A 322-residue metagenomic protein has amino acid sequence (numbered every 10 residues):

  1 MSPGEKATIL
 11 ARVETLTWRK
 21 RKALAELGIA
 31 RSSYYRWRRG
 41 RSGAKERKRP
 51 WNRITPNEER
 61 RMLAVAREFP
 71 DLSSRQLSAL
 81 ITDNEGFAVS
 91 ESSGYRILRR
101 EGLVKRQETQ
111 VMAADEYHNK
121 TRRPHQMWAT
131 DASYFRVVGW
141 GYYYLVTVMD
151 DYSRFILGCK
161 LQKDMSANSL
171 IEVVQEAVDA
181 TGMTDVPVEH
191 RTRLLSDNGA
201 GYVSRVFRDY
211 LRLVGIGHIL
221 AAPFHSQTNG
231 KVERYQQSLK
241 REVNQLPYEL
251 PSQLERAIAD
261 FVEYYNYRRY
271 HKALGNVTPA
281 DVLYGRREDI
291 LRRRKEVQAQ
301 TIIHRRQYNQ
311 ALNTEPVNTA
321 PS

Functional and structural regions predicted by a protein language model:
M1-R47, N52-E68: Residue-centric detector for conserved, function-critical "anchor" positions in compact interaction modules
E5, E58-E59, S73, P187 (+1 more regions): N-terminal alpha-helical segment
A11, K22, A79, R96 (+3 more regions): Surface-exposed charge patches
T17-R19, L72, E249: Residue-level signal for the short linker/turn that defines the boundary of a DNA-recognition helix
S33, Q76, S93, V206 (+1 more regions): Ca2+-coordinating acidic residues in Ca2+-binding motifs
R38-M127, L283-I290: Basic, flexible linker segments flanking DNA-binding modules in nucleic acid-interacting mobile-element proteins
A88-E91, L103-V104, Y117-L145, D151-Y264: RNase H-like DDE/DDD metal-dependent nuclease/strand-transfer catalytic core used by mobile genetic elements
R212-I216, Q237-S322: C-terminal domain-tail junction helix/linker
